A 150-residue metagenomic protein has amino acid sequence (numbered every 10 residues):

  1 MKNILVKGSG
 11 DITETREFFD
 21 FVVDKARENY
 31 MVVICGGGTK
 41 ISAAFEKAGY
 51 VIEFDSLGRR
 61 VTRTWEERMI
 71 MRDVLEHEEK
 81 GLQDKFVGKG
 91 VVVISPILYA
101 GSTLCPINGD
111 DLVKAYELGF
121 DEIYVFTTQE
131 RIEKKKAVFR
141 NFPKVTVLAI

Functional and structural regions predicted by a protein language model:
M1-I150: Nucleotide/pyrophosphate-binding catalytic subdomain
